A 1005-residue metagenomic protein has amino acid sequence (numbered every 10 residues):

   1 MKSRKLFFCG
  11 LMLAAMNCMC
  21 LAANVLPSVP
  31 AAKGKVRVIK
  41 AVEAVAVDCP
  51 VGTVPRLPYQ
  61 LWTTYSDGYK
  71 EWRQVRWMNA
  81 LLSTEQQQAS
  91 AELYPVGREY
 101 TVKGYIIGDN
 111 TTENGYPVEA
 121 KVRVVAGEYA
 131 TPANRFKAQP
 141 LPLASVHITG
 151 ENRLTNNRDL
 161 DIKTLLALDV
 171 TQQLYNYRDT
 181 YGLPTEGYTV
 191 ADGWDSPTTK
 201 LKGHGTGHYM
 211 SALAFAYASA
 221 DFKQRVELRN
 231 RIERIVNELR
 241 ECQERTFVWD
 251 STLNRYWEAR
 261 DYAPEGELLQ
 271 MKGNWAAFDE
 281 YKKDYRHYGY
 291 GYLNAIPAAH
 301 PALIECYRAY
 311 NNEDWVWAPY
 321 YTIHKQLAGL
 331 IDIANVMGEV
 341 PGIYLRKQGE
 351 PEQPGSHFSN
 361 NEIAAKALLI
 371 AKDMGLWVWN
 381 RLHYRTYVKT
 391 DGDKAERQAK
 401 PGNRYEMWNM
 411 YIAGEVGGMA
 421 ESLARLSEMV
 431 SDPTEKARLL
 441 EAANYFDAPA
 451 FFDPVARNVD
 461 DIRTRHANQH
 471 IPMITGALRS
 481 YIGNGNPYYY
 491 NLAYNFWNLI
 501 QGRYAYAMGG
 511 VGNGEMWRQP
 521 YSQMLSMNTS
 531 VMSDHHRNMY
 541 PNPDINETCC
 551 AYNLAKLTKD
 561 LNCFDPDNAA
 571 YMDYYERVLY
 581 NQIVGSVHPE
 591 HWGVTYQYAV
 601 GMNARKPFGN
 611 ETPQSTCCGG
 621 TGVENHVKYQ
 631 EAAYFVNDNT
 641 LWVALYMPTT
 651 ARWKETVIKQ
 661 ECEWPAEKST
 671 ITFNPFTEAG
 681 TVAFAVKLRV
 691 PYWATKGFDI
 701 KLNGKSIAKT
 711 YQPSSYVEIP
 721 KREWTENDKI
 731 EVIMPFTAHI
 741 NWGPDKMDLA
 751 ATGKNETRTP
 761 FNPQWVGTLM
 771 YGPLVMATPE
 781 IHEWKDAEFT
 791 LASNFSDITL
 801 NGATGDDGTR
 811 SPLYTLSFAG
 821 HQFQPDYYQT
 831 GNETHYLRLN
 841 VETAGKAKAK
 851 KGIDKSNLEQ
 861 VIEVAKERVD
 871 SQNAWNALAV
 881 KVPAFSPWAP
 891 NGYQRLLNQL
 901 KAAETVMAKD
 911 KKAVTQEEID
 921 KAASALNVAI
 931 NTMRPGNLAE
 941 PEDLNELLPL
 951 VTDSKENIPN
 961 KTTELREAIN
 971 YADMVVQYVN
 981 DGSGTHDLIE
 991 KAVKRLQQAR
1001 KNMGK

Functional and structural regions predicted by a protein language model:
C9-C20: Bacterial N-terminal signal peptides
V25-G127, A849-K1005: Beta-rich interaction/scaffold domains
R56, T681, V690-K696: Short proline/glycine-enriched turn/loop motifs at strand-loop junctions of beta-rich domains
P132-F222, R260-D284, A298-I343, K347-F358 (+4 more regions): Aromatic (Trp/Tyr) and acidic
R225-A309, Y504-M516: Helix-terminus loop motifs that line ligand-binding clefts
Y344-E350, L369-P472, R479-G483: Hydrophobic, small-residue-rich alpha-helical packing segments that form membrane-like cores
A493, M572-N581, S586, W592-A666 (+3 more regions): C-terminal beta-rich recognition modules with glycine/proline-rich loops and embedded aromatic residues
T695-P720, I740-M747: Solvent-exposed beta-strand/loop surfaces of large extracellular or lumenal domains
